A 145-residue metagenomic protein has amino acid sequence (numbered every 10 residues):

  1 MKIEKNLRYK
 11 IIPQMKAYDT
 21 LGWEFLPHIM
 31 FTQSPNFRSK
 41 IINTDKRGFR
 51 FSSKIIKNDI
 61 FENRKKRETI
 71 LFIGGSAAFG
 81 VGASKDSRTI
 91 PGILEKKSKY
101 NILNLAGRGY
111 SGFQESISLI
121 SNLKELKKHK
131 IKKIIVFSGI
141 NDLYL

Functional and structural regions predicted by a protein language model:
M1-K96: Membrane/wall-proximal cationic-aromatic binding patches
K2-F25, F113-L145: Interaction-surface signature
T69-I73, L103, I134: Conserved beta-strand elements of the Class I
A77, R108, I140-N141: Catalytic metal-binding/acid-base residues of hydrolase active sites
E95, Y100-K124: A conserved hydrophobic secondary-structure block that centers on an alpha-helix together with its immediately flanking
